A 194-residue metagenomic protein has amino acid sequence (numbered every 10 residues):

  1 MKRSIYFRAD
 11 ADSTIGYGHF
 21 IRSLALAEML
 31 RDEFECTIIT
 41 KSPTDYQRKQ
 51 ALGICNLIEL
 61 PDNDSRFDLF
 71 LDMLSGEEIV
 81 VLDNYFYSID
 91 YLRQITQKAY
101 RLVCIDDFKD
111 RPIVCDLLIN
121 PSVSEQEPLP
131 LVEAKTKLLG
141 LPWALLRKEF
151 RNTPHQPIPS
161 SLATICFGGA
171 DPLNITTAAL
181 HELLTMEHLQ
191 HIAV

Functional and structural regions predicted by a protein language model:
M1-Y6: Extreme N-terminal starter segment of soluble prokaryotic enzymes
F7-Y17, R22-M29, K41-E133, K137: Active-site and donor-binding regions of nucleotide-sugar-utilizing enzymes
S23-A25, R147, I175-T176: Residue-level recognition of conserved structural "scaffold" positions that shape functional pockets and channels
L26-F34, E182-M186: A short, Lys/Arg-enriched amphipathic alpha-helix followed by its capping loop at the start of a domain
E35-P43, H191-V194: Short internal beta-strands
V114-L173: A nucleotide-sugar donor-handling region in carbohydrate enzymes
S161-V194: Donor-nucleotide binding loops and adjacent catalytic segments primarily of GT-B fold Leloir glycosyltransferases
